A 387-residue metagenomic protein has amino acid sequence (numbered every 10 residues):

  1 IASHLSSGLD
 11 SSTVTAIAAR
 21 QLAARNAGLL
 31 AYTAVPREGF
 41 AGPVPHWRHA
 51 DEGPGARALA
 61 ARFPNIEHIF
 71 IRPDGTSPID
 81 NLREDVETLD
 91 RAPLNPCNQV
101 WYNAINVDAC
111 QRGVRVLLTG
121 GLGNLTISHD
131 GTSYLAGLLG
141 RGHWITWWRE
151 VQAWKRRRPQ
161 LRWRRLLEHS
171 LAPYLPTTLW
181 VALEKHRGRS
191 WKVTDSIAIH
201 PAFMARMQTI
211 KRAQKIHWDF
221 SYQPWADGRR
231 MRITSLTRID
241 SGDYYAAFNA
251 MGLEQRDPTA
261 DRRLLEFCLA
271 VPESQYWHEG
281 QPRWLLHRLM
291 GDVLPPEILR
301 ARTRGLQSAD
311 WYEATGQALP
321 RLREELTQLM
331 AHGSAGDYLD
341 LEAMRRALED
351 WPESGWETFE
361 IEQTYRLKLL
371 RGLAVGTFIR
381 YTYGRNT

Functional and structural regions predicted by a protein language model:
A2-H4, L9-P54: ATP-dependent adenylation/pyrophosphate-handling site
S3-L5, L30-V35, F70, L118-G121 (+2 more regions): Short beta-strand segments
L9-S11, P36-G39, D74-P78, L122-T126 (+4 more regions): Short, solvent-exposed loop/turn segments at secondary-structure junctions
T13-I17, G55-A58, V100, A104 (+5 more regions): Short amphipathic alpha-helical face segments that pack within enzyme cores and frequently flank/anchor catalytic
A18-Q21, H46-R48, D85-T88, D130-R141 (+1 more regions): Short secondary-structure boundary/capping segments
G28-A34, H49-T88, D108: A conserved beta-strand->alpha-helix junction
N95-P96, N103-Y174, T178-L179, W218-D219 (+1 more regions): Active-site adenylate/phosphate-handling loop in enzymes that bind or generate adenylated species
P173, T177-T387: Adenosyl-5′-phosphate
